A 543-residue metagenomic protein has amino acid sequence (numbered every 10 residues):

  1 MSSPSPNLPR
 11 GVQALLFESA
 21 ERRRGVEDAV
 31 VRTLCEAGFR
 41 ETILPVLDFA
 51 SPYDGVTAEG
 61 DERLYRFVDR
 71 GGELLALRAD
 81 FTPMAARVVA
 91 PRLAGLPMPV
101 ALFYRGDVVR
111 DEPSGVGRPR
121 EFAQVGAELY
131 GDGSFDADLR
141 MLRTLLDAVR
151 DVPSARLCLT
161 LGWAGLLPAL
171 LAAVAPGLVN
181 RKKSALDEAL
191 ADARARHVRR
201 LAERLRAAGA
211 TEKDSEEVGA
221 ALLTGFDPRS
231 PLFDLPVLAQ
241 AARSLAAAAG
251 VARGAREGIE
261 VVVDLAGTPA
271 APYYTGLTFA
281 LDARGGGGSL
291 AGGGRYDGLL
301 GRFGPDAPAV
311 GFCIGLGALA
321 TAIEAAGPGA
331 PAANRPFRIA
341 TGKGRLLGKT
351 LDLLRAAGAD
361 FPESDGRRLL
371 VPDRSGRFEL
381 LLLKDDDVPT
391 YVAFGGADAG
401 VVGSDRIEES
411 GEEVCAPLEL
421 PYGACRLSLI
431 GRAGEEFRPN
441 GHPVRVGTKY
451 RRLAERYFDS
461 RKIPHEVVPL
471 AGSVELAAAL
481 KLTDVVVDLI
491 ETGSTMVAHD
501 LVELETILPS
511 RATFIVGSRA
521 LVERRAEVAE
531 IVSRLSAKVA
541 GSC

Functional and structural regions predicted by a protein language model:
M1-A20: Auxiliary tRNA-acceptor-end handling modules of aminoacyl-tRNA synthetases
S2, S19-A37, D48-S51, M84-G95 (+2 more regions): Positively charged, Gly/Ser-enriched RNA/tRNA-binding surfaces
P9, A20-L44, T341-E363: Intrinsically disordered, low-complexity, positively charged segments
T42-L75, R118, F122, L427: Polyanion/phosphate-binding surface patch
L44-E62, G162-A172, G267-T275, E475-L480: Beta-rich nucleic-acid/ligand-interaction surfaces
P52, G60-E112, V388, A393-V402: Glycine-rich, N-terminal phosphate-binding loop and its surrounding beta-alpha-beta segment
L167-E257, E491, V502, R524-C543: Long, charged alpha-helical interface segments
P331-C543: Domain-level signature for soluble enzymes in the chorismate/prephenate branch of the shikimate pathway
